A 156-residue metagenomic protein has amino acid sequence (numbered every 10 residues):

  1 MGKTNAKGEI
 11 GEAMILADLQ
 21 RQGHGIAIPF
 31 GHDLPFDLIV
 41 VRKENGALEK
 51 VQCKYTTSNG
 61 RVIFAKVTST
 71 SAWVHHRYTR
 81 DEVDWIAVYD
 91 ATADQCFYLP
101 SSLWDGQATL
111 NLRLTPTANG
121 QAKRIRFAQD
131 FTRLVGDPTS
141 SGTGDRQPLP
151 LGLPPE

Functional and structural regions predicted by a protein language model:
M1-L34, V40-E156: Mixed-charge (Asp/Glu-Lys/Arg
